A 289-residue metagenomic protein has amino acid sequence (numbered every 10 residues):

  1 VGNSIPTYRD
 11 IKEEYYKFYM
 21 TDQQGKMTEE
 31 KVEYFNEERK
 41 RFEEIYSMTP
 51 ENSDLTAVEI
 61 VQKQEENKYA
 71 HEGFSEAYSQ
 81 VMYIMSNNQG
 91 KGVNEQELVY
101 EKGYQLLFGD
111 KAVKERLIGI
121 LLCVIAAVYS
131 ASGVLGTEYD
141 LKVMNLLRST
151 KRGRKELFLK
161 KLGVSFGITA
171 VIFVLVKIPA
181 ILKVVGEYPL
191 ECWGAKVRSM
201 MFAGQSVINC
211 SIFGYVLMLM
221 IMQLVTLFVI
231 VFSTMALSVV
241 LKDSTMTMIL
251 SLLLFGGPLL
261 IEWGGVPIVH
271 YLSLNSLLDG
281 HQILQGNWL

Functional and structural regions predicted by a protein language model:
V1-T7, Q62-E138, L159-V240, D279-L289: Secretory targeting signals
G2-E95: Long, solvent-exposed extracytoplasmic domains/loops
E138-N145: Hydrophobic transmembrane alpha-helix segments characteristic of membrane transport and insertion machinery
R148-R154: Short helix-to-coil transition segments within interhelical loops that connect adjacent transmembrane helices
K155, S244-T245: Residues that define the loop-to-transmembrane-helix transition and helix capping in multi-pass membrane transporters
V171-K177, G257-G265: Hydrophobic alpha-helical transmembrane segments in multi-pass membrane proteins
T245-P258, S276-L277: Central hydrophobic cores of alpha-helical transmembrane segments in multi-pass integral membrane proteins
W263-L289: Extracellular/periplasmic helix-loop-helix junctions in multi-pass membrane proteins
